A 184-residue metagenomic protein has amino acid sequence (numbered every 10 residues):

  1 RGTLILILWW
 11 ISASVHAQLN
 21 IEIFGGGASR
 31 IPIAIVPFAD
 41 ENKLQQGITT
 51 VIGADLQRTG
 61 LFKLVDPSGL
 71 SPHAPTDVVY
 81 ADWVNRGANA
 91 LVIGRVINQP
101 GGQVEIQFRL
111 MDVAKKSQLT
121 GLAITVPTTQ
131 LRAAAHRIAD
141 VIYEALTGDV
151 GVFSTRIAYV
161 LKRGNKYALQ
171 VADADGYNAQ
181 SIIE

Functional and structural regions predicted by a protein language model:
S12-S14: N-terminal signal peptide c-region/cleavage motif recognized by signal peptidases
L19, T76-V141: Amphipathic beta-strand/beta-sheet edge segments enriched in Tyr/Trp
I23-D82, V92, V96: Short beta-strand->alpha-helix linker/helix-N-cap micro-motif that forms a surface specificity/interaction loop
N98-P100, K162-K166: Short glycine/acidic-enriched loop and turn motifs that connect beta-strands
F108-L110, I157, L169-V171: Hydrophobic beta-strand positions in blades of beta-propellers and related beta-sheet-rich domains
D140-F153: Structural signature of eukaryotic scaffold interfaces centered on beta-propeller domains
A158-G164, D173: Beta-strand C-termini and the immediately following turn/loop, strongest in propeller blades
D173-E184: Multi-bladed beta-propeller domains
